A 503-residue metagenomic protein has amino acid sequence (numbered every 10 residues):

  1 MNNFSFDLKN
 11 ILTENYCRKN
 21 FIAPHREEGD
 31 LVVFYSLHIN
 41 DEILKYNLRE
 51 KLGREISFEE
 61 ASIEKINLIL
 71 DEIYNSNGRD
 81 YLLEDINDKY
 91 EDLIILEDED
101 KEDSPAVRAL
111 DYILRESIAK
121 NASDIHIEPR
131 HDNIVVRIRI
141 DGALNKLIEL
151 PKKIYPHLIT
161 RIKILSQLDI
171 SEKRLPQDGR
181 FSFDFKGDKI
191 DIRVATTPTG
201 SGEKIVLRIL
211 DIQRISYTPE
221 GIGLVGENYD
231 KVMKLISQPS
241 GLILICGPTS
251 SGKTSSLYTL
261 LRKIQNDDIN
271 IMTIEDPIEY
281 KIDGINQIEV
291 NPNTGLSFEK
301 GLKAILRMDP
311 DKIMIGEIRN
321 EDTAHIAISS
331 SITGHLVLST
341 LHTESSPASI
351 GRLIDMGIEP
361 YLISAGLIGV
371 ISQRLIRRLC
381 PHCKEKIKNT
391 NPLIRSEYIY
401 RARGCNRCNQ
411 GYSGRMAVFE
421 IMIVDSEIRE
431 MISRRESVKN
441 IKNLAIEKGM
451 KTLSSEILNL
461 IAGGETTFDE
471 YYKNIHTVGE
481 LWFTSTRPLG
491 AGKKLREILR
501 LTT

Functional and structural regions predicted by a protein language model:
M1-K51, D178-K186, I190-T197: Polyanionic, low-complexity intrinsically disordered segments
M1-L8, S62, L257-K263: N-terminal-biased segments
D7-L8, I63-R115, K120, I498: Charged, low-hydrophobicity low-complexity segments
K9, K45, R49, N67-D71 (+8 more regions): Generic detector of well-ordered alpha-helical segments enriched in charged/polar residues, highlighting helical
E14-I22, G53, E60-N75, G247 (+2 more regions): Short alpha-helical interface patches
N15-R26, I43, N47, R54 (+6 more regions): Core recognition of P-loop NTPase motor domains used across DNA-transaction enzymes
V33-G78, G223-I236: Short glycine/Trp-rich loop-beta-loop segment that forms part of the substrate-binding cleft
K101-T503: Short, flexible helix-loop junctions that flank or precede catalytic/ligand sites
